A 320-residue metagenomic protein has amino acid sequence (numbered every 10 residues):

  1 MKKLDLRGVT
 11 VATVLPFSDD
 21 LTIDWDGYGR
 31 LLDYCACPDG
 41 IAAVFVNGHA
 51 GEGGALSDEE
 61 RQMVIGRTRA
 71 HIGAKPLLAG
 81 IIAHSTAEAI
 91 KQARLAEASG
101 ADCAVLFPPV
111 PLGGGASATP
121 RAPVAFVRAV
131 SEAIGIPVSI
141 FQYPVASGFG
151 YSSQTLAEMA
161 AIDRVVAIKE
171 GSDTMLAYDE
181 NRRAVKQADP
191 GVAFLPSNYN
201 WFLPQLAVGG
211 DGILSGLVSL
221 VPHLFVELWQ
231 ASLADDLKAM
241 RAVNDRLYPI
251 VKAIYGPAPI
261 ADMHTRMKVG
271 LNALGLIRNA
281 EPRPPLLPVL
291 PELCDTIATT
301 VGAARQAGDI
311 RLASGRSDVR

Functional and structural regions predicted by a protein language model:
K2-G150, L287, R311: Active-site beta->alpha loop and helix N-cap motifs at the rims of alpha/beta catalytic domains
W25, G29-L32, S153, L293-V301: Short, amphipathic alpha-helical "lid/cap" segments that border enzyme active or binding sites
Y28, I65, A89, V127 (+3 more regions): A general structural signal for well-ordered alpha-helical segments in protein cores
L32, I65, A93, R182 (+2 more regions): A generic alpha-helix structural signal
D39-G40, G100, D163, D189 (+3 more regions): Glycine-centered loop/turn motif at secondary-structure junctions
A129-E132, P144-V251, Y255: Catalytic alpha/beta core domains of metabolic enzymes, predominantly
L203-R320: Structured C-terminal cap/extension of enzyme domains
